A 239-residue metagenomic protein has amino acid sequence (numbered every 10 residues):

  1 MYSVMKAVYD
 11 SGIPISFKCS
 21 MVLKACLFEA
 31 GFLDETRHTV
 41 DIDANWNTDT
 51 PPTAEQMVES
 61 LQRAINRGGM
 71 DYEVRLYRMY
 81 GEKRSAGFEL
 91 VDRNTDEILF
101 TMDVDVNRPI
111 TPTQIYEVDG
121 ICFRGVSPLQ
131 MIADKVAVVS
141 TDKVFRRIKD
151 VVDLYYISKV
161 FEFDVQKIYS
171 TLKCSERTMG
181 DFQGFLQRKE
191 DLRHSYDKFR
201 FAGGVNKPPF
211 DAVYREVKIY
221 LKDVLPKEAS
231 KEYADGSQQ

Functional and structural regions predicted by a protein language model:
M1-I15, A25-H38, I42-Q239: Structured mid-to-C-terminal alpha-helical surface segments
S20: An acidic- and aromatic-residue-enriched active-site/binding cleft used to recognize and process polar
